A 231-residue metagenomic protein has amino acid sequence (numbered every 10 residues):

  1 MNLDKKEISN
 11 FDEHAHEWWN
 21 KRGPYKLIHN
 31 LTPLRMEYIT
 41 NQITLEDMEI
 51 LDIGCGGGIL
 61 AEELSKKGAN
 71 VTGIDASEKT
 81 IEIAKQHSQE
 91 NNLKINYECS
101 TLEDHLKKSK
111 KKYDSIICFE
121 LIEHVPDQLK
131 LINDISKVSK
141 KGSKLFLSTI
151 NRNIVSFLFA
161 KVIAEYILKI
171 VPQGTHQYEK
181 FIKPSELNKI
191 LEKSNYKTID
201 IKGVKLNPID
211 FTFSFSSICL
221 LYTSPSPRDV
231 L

Functional and structural regions predicted by a protein language model:
M1-W19: N-terminal, positively charged/glycine-rich alpha-helical extensions of SAM-dependent methyltransferases
N20-I39: Conserved SAM-binding loop and adjacent beta-strand
M36-F157, P184: Conserved SAM-binding loop
N96-E98, I199-K202: General small-molecule cofactor/ligand-binding pocket signal
T149, K169-E186: Acceptor-substrate binding/catalytic loop of class I
F157-Y166: Short, flexible, mixed-charge acidic loops at enzyme active sites
E179-S194, I201: Short alpha-helix
Y222-L231: Single conserved hydrophobic/aromatic residue that forms the stacking wall/gate of nucleotide- or nucleobase-binding
